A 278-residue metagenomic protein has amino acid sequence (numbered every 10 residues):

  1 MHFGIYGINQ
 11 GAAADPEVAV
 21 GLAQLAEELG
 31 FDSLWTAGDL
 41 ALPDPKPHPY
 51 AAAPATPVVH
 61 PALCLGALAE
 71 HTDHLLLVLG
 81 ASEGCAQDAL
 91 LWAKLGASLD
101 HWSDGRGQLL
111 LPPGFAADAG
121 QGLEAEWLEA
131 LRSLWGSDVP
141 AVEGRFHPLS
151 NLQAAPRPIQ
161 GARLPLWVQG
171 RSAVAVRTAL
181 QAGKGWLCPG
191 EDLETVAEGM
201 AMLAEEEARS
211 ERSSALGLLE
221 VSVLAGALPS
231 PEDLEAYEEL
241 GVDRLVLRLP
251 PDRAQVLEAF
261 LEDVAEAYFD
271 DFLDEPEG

Functional and structural regions predicted by a protein language model:
M1-G278: Active-site-adjacent structural elements that line small-molecule/cofactor binding pockets in enzymes
